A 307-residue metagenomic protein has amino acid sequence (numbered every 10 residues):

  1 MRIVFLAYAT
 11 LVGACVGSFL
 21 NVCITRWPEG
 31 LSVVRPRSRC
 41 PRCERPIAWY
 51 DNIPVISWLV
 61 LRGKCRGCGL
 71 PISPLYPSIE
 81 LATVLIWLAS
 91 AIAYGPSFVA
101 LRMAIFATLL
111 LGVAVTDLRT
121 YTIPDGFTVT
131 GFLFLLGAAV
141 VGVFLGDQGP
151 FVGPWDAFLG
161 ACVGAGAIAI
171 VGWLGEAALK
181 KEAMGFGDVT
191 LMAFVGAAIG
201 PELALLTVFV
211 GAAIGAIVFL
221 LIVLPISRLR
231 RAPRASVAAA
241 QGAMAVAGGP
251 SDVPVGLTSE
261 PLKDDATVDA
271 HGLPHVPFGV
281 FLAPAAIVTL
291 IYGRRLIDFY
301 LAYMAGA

Functional and structural regions predicted by a protein language model:
M1-A307: A membrane-topology feature that recognizes alpha-helical transmembrane segments and their immediate juxtamembrane
